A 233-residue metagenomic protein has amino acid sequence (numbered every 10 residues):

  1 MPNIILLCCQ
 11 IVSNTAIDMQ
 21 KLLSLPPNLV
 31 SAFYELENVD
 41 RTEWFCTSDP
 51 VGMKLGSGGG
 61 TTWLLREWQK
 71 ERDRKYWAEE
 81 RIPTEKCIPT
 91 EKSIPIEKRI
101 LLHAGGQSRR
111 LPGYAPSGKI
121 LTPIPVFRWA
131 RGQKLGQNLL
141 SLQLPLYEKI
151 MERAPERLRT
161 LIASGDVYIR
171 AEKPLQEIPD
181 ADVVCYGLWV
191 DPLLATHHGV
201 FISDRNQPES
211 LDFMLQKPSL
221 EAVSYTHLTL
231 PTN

Functional and structural regions predicted by a protein language model:
P2-L6, Y34-W44: N-terminal, positively charged, Ser/Thr/Ala/Gly-biased leader segments that form transit/presequence-like amphipathic
N3-S31, E97-G113, G118: N-terminal nucleotide-binding beta1-loop-alpha1 segment
D49-P50: Active-site-proximal specificity loops/subdomain of glycosyltransferases
L55, W63-W77, K92-E209: Conserved beta-loop-beta/alpha segment of the NTase-like Rossmann-fold superfamily that binds/positions NTPs
R74-T84, T226: Long, compositionally biased low-complexity repeat segments characteristic of intrinsically disordered regions
Q207-Y225: A short, charged helix-loop
T226-T232: Conserved small/polar residues in nucleotide/adenosyl-binding loops
